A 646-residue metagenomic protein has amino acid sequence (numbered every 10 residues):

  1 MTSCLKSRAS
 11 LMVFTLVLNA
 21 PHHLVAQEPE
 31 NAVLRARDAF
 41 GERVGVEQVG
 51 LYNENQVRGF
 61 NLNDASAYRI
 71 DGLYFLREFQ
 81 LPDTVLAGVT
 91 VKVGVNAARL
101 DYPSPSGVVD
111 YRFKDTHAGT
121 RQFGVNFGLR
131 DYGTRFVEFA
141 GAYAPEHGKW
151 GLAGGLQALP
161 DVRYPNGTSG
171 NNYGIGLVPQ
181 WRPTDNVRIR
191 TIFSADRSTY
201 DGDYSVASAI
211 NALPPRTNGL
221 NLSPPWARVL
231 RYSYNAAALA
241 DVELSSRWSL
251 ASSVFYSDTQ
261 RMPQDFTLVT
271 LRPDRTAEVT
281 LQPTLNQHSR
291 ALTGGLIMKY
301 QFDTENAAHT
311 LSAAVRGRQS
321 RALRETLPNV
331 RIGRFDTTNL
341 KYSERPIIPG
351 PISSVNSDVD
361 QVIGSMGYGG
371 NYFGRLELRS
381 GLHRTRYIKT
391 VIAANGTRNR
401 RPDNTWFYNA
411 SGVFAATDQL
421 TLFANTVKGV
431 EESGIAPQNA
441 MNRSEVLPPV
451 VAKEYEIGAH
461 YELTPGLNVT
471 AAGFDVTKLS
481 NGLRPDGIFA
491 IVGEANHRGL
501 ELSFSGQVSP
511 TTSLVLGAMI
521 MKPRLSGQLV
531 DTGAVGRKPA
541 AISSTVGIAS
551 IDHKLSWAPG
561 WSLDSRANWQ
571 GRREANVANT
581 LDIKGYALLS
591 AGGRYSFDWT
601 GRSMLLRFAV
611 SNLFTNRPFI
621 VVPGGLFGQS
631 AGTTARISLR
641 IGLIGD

Functional and structural regions predicted by a protein language model:
A26, A424, P539-D646: Conserved C-terminal beta-signal and adjacent last beta-strands/turns of outer-membrane beta-barrel proteins
D38-A39, L81-N126, F136: A beta-strand signature from Gram-negative outer-membrane beta-barrel systems, especially the internal plug domain
Q122, G128-P160, Y164-D203, W226-S249: Transmembrane beta-barrel wall of Gram-negative outer-membrane proteins
N186-R188, I192-N235, R261-R275, P283-Q287: Flexible loop and strand-edge segments within Gram-negative outer membrane beta-barrel domains
R188, Y232-Q260, E278-A393, A415: Face-selective signature of the C-terminal outer-membrane beta-barrel domain
T199-I210, Q319-P328, R386-I388, V413-E456 (+5 more regions): Surface-exposed extracellular loop regions of Gram-negative outer-membrane beta-barrel proteins, predominantly
D241-E243, S249-F255, T259-D265, A415 (+2 more regions): Membrane-embedded beta-barrel scaffold of Gram-negative outer-membrane proteins
G374-R375, A472-T477, V492-V577, G642: Gram-negative outer-membrane beta-barrel transporters
